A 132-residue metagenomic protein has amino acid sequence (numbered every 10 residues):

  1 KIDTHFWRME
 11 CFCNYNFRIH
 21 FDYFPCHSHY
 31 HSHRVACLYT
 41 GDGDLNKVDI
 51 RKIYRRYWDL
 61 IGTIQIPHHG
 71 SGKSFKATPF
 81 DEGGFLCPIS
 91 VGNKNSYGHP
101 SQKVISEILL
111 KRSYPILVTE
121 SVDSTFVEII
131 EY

Functional and structural regions predicted by a protein language model:
K1-T63: Core dinuclear metal-dependent hydrolase active-site scaffold
L38-N46, L60-K73, C87-N93, V118-E120: Active-site neighborhood of phospho(di)ester-bond hydrolases with catalytic His/Asp-centered motifs
I50-K52, D81-Y132: Binuclear metal-ion centers of metallo-dependent hydrolases, dominated by the metallo-beta-lactamase
K73-S74, G98: Loop/helix-junction capping segments adjacent to catalytic residues or to phosphate/diphosphate-binding pockets
F75-F80: Feature captures the catalytic cores and cofactor-binding loops of soluble hydro-lyases/lyases that act on carboxylate
